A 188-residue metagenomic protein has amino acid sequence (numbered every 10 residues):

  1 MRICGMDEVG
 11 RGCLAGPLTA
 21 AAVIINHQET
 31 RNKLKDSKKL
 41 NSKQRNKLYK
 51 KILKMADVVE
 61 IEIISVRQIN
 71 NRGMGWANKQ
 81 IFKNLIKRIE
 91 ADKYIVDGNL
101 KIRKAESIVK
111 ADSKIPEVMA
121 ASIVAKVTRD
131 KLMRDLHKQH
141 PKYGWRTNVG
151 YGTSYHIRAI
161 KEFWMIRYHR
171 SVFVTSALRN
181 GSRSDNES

Functional and structural regions predicted by a protein language model:
M1-S188: RNase H-like, Mg2+-dependent phosphodiesterase core, and more generally RNA phosphate-backbone-engaging helix-loop
